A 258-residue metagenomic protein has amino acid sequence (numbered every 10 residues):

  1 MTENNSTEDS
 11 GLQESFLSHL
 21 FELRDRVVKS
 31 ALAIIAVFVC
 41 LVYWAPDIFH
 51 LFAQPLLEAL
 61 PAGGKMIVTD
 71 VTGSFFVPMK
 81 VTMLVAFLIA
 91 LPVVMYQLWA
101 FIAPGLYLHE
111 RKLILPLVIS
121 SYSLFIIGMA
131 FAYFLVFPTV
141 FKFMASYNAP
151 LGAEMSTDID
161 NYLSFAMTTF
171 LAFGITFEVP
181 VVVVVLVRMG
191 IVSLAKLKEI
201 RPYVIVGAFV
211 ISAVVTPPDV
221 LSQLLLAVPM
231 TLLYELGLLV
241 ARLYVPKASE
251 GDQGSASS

Functional and structural regions predicted by a protein language model:
M1-S258: Membrane topogenic/interface segments and analogous intrinsically disordered interaction regions
